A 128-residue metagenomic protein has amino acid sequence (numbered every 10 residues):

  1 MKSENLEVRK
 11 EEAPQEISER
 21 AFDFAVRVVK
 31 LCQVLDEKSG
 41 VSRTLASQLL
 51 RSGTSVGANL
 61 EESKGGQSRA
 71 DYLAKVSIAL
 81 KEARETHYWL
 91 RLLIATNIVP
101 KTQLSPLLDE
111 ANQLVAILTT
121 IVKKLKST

Functional and structural regions predicted by a protein language model:
M1-T128: Short, C-terminally biased terminal segments at protein or domain edges
